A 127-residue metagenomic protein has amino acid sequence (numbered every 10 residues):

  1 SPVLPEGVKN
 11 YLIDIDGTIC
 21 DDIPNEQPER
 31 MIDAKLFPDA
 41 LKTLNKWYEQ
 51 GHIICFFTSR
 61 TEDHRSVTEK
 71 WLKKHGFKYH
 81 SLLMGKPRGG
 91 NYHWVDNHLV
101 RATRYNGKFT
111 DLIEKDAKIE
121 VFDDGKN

Functional and structural regions predicted by a protein language model:
S1-N127: HAD-like aspartate-dependent phosphatase fold
